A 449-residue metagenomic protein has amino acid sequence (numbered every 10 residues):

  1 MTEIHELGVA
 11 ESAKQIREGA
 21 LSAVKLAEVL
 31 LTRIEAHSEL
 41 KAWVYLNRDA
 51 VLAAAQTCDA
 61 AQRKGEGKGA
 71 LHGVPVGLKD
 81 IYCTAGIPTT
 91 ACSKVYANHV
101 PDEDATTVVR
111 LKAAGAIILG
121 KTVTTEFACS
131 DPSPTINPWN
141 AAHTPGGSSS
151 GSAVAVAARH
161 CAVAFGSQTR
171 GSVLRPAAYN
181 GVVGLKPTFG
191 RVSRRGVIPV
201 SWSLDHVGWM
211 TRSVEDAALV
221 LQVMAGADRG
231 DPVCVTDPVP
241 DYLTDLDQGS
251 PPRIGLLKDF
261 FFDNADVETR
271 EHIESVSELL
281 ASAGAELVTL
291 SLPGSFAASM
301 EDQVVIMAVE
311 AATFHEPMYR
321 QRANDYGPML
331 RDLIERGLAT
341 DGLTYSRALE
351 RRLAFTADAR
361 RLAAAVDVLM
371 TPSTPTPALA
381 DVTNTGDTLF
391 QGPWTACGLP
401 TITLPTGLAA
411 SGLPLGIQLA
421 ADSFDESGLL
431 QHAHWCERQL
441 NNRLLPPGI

Functional and structural regions predicted by a protein language model:
M1-L52, S282, A339, T344 (+1 more regions): An N-terminal boundary/leader segment
V51, A61-S133: Acidic/His- and Gly-rich active-site-bordering loop/insert found across diverse amide/peptide-bond hydrolases
L71-A91, Q248-G255, V305-R360, P405-G416: Short helix-loop capping/hinge segments that flank enzyme active sites or metal/cofactor-binding pockets
K94, N98, T135, V233-C234 (+3 more regions): Short, surface-exposed loop/helix-turn segments at secondary-structure junctions that function as lids/hinges flanking
E103-M224, D228, T395-Q418: Short glycine/serine-rich loop segments
K186-E271, L440-I449: A short helix-breaking turn/cap at a secondary-structure junction
W209, L413-D425, L429-A433, E437: Short, well-ordered beta-strand elements
